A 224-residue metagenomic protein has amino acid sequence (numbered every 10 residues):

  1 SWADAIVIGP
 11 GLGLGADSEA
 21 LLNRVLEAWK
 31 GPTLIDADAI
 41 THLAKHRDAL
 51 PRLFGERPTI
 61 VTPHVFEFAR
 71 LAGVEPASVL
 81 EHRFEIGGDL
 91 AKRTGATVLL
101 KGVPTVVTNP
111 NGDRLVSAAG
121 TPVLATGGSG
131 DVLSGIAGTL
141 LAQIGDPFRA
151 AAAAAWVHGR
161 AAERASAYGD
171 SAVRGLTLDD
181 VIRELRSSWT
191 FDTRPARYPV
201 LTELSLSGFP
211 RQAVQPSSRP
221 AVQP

Functional and structural regions predicted by a protein language model:
S1-A119, R194-F209, Q223: Glycine-rich phosphate/dinucleotide-binding loop and adjoining beta-alpha-beta core of small-molecule
G11-L12, G127, S171-G175: Hydrophobic alpha-helical scaffolding
G31, D131, A142-Q143, R160 (+2 more regions): Short, well-ordered loop/turn and helix-capping segments at boundaries between secondary-structure elements and domains
D48, P76, H158-G159, W189: Residue-level detector of secondary-structure transition/capping positions
V65-E67, G130, V157-A161: Short connector loops/turns at beta-strand edges and beta->alpha or beta->beta junctions
T121-A137, P147-F148: Short glycine/threonine-rich catalytic loop with a Thr-x-Gly-x-Asp
G135-R183: Conserved post-catalytic alpha-helical subdomain immediately downstream of the catalytic base and nucleotide-binding
A162-V214, P220-P224: Charged C-terminal helix
